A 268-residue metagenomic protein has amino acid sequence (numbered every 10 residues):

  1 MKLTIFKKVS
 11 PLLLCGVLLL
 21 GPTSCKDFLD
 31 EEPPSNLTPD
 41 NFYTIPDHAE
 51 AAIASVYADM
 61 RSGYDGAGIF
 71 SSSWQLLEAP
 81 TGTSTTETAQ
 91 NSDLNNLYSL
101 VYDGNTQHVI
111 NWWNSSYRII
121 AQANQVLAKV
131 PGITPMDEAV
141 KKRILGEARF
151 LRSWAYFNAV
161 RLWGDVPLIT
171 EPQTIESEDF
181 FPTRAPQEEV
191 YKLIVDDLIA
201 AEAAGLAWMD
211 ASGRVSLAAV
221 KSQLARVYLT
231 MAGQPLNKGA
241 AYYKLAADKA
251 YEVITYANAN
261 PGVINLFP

Functional and structural regions predicted by a protein language model:
M1-P34: Bacterial Sec-dependent N-terminal signal peptides
C25-Q75, V101, Y243-A246, F267-P268: Membrane-proximal, proline-rich intrinsically disordered regions
E32, V160-E171: Short, well-structured active-site flanking segments
D40, A67-T88, I169-E171, L206-A219 (+1 more regions): Short, surface-exposed recognition loops and adjoining beta-strand edges that mediate ligand/DNA contacts, enriched
E50, A58-Y64, T88-W163, D179-K192 (+1 more regions): Conserved, well-structured interaction surfaces
